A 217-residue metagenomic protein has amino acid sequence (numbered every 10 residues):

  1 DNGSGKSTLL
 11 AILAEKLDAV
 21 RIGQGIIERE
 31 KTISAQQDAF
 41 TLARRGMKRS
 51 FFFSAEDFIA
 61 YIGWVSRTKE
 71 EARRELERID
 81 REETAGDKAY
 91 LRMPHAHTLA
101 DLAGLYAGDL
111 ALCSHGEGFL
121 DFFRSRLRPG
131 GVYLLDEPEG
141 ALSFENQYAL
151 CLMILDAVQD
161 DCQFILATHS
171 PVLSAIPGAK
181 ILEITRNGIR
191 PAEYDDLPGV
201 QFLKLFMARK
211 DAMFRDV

Functional and structural regions predicted by a protein language model:
G3-S4: ATP-binding Walker
S7-Y133, F144, R190-V217: Phosphate-coordinating catalytic segments in nucleotide- and nucleic-acid-processing enzymes
L9, H169-S170: Composition- and surface-driven signal marking solvent-exposed, interaction-prone regions in large proteins
F51-F53, I165, L182: Hydrophobic/aromatic beta-strand patches that form the interior of the parallel beta-sheet core in alpha/beta enzyme
V132-Y133, Q163-I165: Hydrophobic "anchor" residues on beta-strands that sit immediately upstream of conserved functional sites
D136-P138: Walker B catalytic acidic pair
E145-Q163, S170-V217: C-terminal lobe/lid and adjacent interdomain/linker elements of RecA-like ASCE P-loop ATPase modules
